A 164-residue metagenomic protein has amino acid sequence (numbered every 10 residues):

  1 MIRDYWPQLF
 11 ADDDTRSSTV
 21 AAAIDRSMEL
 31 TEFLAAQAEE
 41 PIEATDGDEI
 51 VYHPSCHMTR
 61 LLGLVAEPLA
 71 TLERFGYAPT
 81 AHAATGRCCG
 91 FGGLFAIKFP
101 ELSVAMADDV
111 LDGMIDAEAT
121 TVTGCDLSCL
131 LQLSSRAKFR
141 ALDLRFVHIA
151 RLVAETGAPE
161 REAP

Functional and structural regions predicted by a protein language model:
M1-P164: Iron-sulfur cluster-binding electron-transfer modules in prokaryotic oxidoreductases
